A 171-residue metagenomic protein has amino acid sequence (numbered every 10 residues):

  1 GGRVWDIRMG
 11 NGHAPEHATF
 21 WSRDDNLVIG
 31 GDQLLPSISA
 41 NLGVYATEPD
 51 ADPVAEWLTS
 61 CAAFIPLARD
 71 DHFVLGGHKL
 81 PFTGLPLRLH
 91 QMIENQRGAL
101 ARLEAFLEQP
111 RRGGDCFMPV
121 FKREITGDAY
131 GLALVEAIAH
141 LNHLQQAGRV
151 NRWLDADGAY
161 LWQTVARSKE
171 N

Functional and structural regions predicted by a protein language model:
V4-R97: Metallo-beta-lactamase
A101-N171: C-terminal regulatory/interaction regions
